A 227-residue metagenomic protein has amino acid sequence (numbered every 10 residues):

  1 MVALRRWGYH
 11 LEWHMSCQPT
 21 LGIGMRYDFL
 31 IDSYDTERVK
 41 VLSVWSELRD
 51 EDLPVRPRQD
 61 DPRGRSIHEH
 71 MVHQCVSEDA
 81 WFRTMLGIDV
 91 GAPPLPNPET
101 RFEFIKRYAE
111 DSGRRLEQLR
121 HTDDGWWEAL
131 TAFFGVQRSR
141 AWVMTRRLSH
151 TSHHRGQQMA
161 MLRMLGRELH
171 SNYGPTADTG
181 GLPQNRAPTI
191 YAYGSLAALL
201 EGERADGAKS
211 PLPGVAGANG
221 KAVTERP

Functional and structural regions predicted by a protein language model:
I31-L42, L53-P96, F133-P227: Short, contiguous alpha-helical
Y34, R38, W45, Y108 (+1 more regions): Hydrophobic alpha-helical core bundles mediating ligand binding, dimerization, or RNAP-core interactions
I88-T122: Helix-adjacent hinge/juxtasegments
L119-F134: Acidic catalytic patch
